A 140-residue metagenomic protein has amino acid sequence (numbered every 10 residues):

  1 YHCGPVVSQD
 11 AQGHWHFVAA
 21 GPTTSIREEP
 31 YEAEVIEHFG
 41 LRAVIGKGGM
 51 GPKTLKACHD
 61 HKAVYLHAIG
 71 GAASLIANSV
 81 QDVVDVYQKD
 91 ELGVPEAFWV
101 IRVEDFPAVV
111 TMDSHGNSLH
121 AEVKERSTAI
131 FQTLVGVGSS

Functional and structural regions predicted by a protein language model:
Y1-F106: Feature captures the catalytic cores and cofactor-binding loops of soluble hydro-lyases/lyases that act on carboxylate
N78-S140: C-terminal binding/interaction regions
